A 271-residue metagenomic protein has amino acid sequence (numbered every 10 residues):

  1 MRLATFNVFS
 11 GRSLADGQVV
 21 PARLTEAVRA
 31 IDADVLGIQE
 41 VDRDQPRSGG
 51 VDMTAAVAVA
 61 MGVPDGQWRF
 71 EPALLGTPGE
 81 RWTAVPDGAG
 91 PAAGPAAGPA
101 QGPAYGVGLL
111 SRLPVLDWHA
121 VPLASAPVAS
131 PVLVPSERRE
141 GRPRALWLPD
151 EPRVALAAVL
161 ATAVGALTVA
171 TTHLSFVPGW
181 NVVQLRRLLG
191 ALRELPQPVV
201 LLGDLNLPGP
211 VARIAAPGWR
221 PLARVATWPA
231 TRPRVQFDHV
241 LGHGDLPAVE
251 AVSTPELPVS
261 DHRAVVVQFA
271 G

Functional and structural regions predicted by a protein language model:
M1-A104, L167, V182-R187: N-terminal, active-site-proximal structural segment of metallo-dependent hydrolase catalytic domains
L3-V8, L24-G50, L110, A158 (+6 more regions): Active-site beta-strand/loop signature of hydrolases that rely on acidic residues for catalysis
R12-L14, D44-R47, G76-E80, G106 (+4 more regions): Short catalytic/ligand-binding loop motif for oxyanion handling, primarily in non-cytosolic enzymes, centered on
L75-G76, P122-V128, L174-F176, P255-V259: Short, solvent-exposed aromatic-acidic interface loops
A84-A100, R142-W147, V225-P229, V252-E256: Short, P/G- and charge-enriched loop/turn segments at secondary-structure junctions
P103-G106, P152-L156, G165, V235-F237 (+1 more regions): Residues that flank catalytic or metal-binding motifs in active/ligand-binding sites
L109-A163: Active-site catalytic loop in hydrolytic enzyme cores
V115, A120, T162, V177-V200 (+1 more regions): Metal-dependent phosphoester-hydrolase catalytic domains
